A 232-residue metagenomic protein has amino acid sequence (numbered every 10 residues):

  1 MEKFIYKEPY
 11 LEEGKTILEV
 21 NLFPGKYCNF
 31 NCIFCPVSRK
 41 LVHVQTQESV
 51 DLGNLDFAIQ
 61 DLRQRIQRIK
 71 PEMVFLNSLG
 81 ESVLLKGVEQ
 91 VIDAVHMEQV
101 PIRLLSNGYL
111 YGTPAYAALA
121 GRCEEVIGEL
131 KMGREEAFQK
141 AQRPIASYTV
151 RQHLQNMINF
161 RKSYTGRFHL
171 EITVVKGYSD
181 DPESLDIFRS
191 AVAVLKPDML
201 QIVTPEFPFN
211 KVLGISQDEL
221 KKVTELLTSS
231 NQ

Functional and structural regions predicted by a protein language model:
M1-E19: Short, charged low-complexity linear segments at domain edges
E13-N54: Canonical Radical SAM [4Fe-4S] cluster-binding loop centered on the CxxxCxxC motif and its immediate flanking residues
E19-N21, P36, M73-N77, R103-L105: Short, conserved beta-strand segments within well-ordered enzyme catalytic domains that often line or immediately flank
C35-K40, K70-M73, G133-A137, F168-H169: Short, basic/glycine-rich phosphate-binding loops at helix/coil junctions that contact nucleotide phosphates
S38-L76, K86-Q90: Conserved alpha-helical substructure of the radical SAM core
V83-I215: Conserved AdoMet/S-adenosylmethionine-binding subsite of the radical SAM
L170, N210-Q232: Short acidic, glycine/proline-enriched helix-loop-strand junctions
